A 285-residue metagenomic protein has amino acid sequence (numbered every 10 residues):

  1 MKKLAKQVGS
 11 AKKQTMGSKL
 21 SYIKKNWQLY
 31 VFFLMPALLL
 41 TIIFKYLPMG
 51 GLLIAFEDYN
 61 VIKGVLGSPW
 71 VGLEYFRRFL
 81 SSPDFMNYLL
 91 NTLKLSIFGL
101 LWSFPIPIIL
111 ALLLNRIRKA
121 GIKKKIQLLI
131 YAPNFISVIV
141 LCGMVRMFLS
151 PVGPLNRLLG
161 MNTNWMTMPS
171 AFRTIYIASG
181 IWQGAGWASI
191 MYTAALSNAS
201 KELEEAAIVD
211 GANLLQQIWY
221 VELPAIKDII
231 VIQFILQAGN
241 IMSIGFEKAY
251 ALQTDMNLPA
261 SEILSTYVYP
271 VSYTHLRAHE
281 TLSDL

Functional and structural regions predicted by a protein language model:
M1-I23: Short, Lys/Arg-rich, polar N-terminal cytosolic tail immediately upstream of the first transmembrane signal-anchor
S21-S283: A structural signal for multi-pass alpha-helical bundles of membrane permease subunits that mediate small-molecule
